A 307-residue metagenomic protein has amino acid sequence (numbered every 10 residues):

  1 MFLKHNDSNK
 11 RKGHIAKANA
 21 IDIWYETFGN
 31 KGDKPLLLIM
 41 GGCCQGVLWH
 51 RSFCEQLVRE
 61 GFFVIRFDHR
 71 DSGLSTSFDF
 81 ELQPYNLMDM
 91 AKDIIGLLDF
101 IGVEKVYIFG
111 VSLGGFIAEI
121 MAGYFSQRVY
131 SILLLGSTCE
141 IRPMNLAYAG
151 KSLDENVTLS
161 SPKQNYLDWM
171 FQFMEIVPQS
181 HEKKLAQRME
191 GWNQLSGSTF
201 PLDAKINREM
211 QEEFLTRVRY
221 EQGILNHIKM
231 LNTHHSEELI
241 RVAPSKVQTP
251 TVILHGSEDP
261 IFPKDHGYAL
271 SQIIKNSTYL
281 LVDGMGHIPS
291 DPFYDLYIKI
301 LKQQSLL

Functional and structural regions predicted by a protein language model:
A20-S77: Conserved HGGG/HGGXW glycine-rich cap/lid loop of the alpha/beta-hydrolase fold
M88-V106: Conserved acidic catalytic loop of the alpha/beta-hydrolase fold
E104-Y148: Conserved hydrolase catalytic core segment
I132-P178: Flexible "cap/lid" loop of the alpha/beta hydrolase fold
Q164-V242: Alpha/beta-hydrolase
V247, I253-H255: Short beta-strand/loop motif that positions the catalytic acidic residue of the alpha/beta-hydrolase fold
E258-F262: Acidic catalytic loop of the alpha/beta-hydrolase fold
Y268, N276-L307: Catalytic active-site module of serine/aspartate enzymes centered on a nucleophile-bearing elbow/loop
